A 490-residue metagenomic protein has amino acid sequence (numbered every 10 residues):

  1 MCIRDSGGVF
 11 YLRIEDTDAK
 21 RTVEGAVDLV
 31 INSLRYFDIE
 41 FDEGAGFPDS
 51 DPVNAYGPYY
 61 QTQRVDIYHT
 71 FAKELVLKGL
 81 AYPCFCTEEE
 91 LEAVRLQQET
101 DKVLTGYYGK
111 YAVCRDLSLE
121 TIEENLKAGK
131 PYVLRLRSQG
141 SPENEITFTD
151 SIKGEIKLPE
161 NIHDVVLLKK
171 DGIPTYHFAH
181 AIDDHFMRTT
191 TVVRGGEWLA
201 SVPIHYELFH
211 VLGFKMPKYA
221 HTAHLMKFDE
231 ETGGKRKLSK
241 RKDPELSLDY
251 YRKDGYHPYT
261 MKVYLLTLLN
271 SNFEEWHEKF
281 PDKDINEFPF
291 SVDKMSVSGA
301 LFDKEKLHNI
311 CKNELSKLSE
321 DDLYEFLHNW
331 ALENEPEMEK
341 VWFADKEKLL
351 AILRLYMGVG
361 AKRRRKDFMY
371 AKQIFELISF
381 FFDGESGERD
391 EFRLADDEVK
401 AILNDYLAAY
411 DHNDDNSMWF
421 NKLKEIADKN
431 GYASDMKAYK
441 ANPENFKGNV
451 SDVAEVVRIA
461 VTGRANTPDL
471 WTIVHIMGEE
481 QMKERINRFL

Functional and structural regions predicted by a protein language model:
R4-T100, A200-F214, T260: N-terminal Rossmann-like or analogous alpha/beta NTP/dinucleotide-binding catalytic cores that position adenine
Y11, P244, D284-V292, L353 (+1 more regions): Short amphipathic alpha-helical segments and their helix-coil junctions
V30, L75, G79, L136 (+7 more regions): Residue-level signal for inorganic ion chemistry
L34-F41, V76-P83, R95, K102 (+8 more regions): A generic secondary-structure signal for well-formed alpha-helical elements
D66-E74, K78-L80, R115, Y132-L134 (+2 more regions): Residue patterns forming the tRNA-binding/recognition surfaces of aminoacyl-tRNA synthetases and related DALR
Y82-H221, M226-L238, S247, N404 (+4 more regions): Active-site cores that bind ATP or allylic diphosphates and position pyrophosphate for catalysis
L212-R393, T462-L490: Catalytic adenosine-cofactor/nucleotide-binding cores of aminoacyl-tRNA synthetases and other
K424-L490: Charged substrate- and nucleic-acid-binding regions of tRNA-handling and nucleotidyl-transfer enzymes, centered on
